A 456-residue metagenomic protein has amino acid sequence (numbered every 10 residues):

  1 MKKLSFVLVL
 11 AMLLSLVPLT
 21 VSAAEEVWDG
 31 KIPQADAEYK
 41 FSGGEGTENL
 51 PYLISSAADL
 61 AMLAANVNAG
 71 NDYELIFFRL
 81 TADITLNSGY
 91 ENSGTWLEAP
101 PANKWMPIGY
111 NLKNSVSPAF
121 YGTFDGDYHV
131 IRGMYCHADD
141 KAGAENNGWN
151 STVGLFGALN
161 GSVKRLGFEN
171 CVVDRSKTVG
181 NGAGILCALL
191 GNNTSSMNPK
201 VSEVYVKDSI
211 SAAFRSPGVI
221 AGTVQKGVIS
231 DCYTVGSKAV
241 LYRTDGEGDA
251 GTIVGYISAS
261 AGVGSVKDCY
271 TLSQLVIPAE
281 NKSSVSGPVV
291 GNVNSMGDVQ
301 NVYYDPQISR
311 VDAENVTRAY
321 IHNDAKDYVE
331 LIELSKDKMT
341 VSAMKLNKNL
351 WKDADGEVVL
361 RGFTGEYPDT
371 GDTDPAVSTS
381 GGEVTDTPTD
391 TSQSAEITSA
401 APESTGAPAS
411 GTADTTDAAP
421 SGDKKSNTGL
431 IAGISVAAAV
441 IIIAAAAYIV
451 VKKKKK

Functional and structural regions predicted by a protein language model:
M1-L8, K452-K456: Positively charged n-region of N-terminal signal peptides that target proteins for export
L8-L16: Bacterial N-terminal signal peptides
P18-A24: Bacterial Sec-dependent signal peptides at the C-terminal "C-region" and cleavage site
A24, A419-K424, K455-K456: Ser/Thr/Pro/Gly-rich low-complexity linker/stalk segments immediately outside membranes or between
A24-V384, P388, P402: Surface-exposed repetitive/solenoidal architectures
E366-N427: C-terminal low-complexity, Ser/Thr- and acidic/Pro-rich disordered "stalk" regions positioned immediately N-terminal
L430-V440: Single-pass type I membrane protein transmembrane segment
I441-K456: C-terminal membrane-anchoring or membrane-association module
